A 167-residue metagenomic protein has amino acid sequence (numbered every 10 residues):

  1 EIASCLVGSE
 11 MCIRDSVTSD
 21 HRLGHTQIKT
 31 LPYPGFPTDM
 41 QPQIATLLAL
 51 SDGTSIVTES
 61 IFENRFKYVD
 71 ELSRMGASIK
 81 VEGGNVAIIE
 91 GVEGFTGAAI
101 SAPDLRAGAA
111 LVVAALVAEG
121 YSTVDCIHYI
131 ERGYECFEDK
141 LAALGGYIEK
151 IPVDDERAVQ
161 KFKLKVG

Functional and structural regions predicted by a protein language model:
E1-G8, C12-I13: Single conserved hydrophobic/aromatic residue that forms the stacking wall/gate of nucleotide- or nucleobase-binding
S9-E10, G76-G83, G146-E156: Short, well-structured beta-strand/strand-turn elements
D15, G83-N85: Ser/Thr- and Asn-enriched, surface-exposed coil loops between beta-strands
T18-I61, I88-R132, Y147-G167: Structural motif
